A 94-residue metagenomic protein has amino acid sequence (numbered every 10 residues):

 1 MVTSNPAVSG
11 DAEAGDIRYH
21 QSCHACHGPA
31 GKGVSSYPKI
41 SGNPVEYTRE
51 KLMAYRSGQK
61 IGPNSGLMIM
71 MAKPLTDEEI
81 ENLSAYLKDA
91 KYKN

Functional and structural regions predicted by a protein language model:
M1-A7, M70-N94: C-terminal capping alpha-helices of c-type cytochrome domains
M1-R18, P29, V34-P38, K91-Y92: Electrostatic cytochrome c docking/interface patches
A12, A30-G58, I69-K73: Gly/Gly-Pro-rich "capping" loops immediately C-terminal to redox-active cysteine motifs in periplasmic/lumenal
Y19-Q21, Y47, Y55-R56, Y92: His/Met- and acidic-residue-enriched segments that coordinate or traffic transition-metal cofactors and support
H20-P29, L83, L87: The canonical Cys-X-X-Cys-His
K60-P63: Alpha-helix exit/C-cap motif
